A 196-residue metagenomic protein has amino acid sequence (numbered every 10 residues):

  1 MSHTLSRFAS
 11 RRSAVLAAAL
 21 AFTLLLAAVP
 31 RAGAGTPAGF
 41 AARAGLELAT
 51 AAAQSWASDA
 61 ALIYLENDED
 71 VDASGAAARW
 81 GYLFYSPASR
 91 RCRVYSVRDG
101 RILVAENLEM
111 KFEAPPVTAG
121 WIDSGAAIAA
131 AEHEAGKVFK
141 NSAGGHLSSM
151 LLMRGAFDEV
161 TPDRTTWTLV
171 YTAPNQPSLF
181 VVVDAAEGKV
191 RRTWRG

Functional and structural regions predicted by a protein language model:
S2-A18: Bacterial N-terminal signal peptides that target proteins for export
S2-L5, T23-G196: Long, terminal "pre-/pro-" and other extracytoplasmic accessory regions that lie outside the mature folded/catalytic
